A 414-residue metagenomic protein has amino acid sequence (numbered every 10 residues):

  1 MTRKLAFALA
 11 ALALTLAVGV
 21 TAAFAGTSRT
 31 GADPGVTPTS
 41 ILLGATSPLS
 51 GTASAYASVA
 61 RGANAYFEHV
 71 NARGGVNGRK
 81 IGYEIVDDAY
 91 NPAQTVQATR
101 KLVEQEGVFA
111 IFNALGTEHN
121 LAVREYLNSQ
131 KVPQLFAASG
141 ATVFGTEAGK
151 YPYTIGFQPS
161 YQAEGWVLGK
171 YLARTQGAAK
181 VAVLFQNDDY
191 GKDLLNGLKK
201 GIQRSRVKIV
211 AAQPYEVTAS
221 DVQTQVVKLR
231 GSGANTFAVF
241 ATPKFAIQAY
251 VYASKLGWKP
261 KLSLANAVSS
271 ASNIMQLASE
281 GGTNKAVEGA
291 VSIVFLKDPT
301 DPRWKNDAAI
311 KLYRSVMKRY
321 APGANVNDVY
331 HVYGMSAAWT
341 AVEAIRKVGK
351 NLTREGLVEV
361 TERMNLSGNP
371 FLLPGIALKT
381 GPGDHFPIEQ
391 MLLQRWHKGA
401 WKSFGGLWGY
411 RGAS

Functional and structural regions predicted by a protein language model:
M1-I41, A413-S414: Short, low-complexity disordered leader/linker segments with a strong preference for bacterial N-terminal type II
A25-A45, G75-K80, A173-A179: Immediate post-signal peptide segment of exported/extracytoplasmic ligand-binding proteins
T27-G31, S54-R61, A72-T146, F157 (+2 more regions): Beta-alpha junction/loop-to-helix N-cap segments that form part of ligand/metal-binding clefts
R29, G107-Q213, L262-S292: Extracytoplasmic ligand/sensor domains, especially the bilobed periplasmic-binding protein
R29-N64, V86-A93, L115-G116, L184-K192 (+3 more regions): Extracytoplasmic "Venus flytrap"
P48, E68, W339-K347: Short glycine/serine- and small hydrophobic-enriched flexible loop segments
A253-Y333, L407-G412: Extracellular/periplasmic periplasmic-binding protein-like sensory domains
R319-V332, V342-W401: Segments of small-molecule ligand-sensing domains
